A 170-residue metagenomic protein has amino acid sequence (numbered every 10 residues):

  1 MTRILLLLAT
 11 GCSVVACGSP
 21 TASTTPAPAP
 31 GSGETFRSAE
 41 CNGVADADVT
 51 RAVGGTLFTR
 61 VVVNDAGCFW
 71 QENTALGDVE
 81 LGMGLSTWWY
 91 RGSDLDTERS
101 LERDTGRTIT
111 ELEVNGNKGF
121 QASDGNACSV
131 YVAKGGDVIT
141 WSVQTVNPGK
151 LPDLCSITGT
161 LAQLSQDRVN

Functional and structural regions predicted by a protein language model:
M1-A9: N-terminal export and membrane-targeting signals
S13-A16: C-terminal motif of bacterial Sec signal peptides marking the signal peptidase cleavage site
G18-T21: Bacterial signal peptide processing site
P26-D48: Post-signal peptide N-terminal segment of mature Sec-exported envelope proteins
A47-A52, T74-L81, G136-D137, A162-S165: Extracellular/mature segments of secreted proteins
G55-N117, Q121-A122: Short, solvent-exposed recognition patches
R103-N170: A short, solvent-exposed beta-edge/loop patch
